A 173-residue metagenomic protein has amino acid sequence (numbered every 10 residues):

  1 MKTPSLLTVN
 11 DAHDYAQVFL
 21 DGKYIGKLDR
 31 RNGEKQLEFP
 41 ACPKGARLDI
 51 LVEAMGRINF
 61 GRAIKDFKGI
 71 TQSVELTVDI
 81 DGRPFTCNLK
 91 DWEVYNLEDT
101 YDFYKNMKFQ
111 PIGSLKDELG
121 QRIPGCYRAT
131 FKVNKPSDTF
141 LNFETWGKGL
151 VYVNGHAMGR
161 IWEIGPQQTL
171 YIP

Functional and structural regions predicted by a protein language model:
T3-F19, F131-N154, I161-W162: Aromatic-lined ligand-binding clefts that engage carbohydrates, nucleic acids, or primary amines
D11, R30-N32, A41-P43, R122 (+3 more regions): Surface-exposed coil/turn segments at beta-strand junctions on protein surfaces, enriched
I25-G26, M158-G159: Short hydrophobic beta-strand segments in globular cytosolic domains
G33-L37, Y127-A129, P166-L170: Short strand-edge motifs at loop-to-beta-strand transitions and within beta-strands of extracellular beta-rich domains
P40-V52, P173: Noncatalytic modules at the cell exterior or secretory-pathway interfaces, chiefly beta-strand-rich lectin/adhesion
E53-T86: Glycine/proline-rich low-complexity spacer/linker segments in large multi-domain proteins
N96-Y127: Edge strands and adjacent loops of beta-rich recognition modules
G159-P173: C-terminal structured "cap/appendage" subdomains that terminate the fold
